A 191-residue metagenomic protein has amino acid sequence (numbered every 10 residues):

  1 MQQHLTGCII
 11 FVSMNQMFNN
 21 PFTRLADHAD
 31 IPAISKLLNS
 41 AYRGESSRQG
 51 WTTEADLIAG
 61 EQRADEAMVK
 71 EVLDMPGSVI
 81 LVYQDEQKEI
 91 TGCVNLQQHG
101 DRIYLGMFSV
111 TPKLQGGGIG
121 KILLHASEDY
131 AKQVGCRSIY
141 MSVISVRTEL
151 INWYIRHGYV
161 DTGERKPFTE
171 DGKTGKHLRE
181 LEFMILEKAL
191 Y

Functional and structural regions predicted by a protein language model:
Q2, C8-P32, Y191: Conserved N-terminal entry element of GNAT/NAT acetyltransferase domains
A26, F108-V110, V143: Hydrophobic adenine-recognition pocket in adenosine-nucleotide-binding enzymes
N39-V69: Conserved GNAT-fold acetyl-CoA-binding loop/helix
R63-L81, Y104, R179: A short helix-loop-beta-strand connector motif used in the catalytic cores of GNAT acetyltransferases and, in some
V72, R137-Y140, I144-I151, R156-Y191: C-terminal "cap" of GNAT-fold acetyltransferases
V82, E89-Q97, Y104-S109: Conserved beta-strand in the GNAT
Q98, T111-K113, G117, S145-V146: Active-site acidic-Proline motif in GNAT/NAT acetyltransferases
V110, G116-D129, R156: Conserved acetyl-CoA-binding loop-helix of GNAT-fold acetyltransferases
